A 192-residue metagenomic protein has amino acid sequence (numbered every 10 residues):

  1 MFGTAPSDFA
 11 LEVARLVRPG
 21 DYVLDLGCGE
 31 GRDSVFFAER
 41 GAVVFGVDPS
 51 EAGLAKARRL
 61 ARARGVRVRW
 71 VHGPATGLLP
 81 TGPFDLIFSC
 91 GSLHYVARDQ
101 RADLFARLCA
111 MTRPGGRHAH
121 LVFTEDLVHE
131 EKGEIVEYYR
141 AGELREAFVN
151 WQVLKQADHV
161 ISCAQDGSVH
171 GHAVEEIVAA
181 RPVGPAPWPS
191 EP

Functional and structural regions predicted by a protein language model:
M1-R18, Y22-G82, V96-D103, R107 (+1 more regions): Class I (Rossmann-like) S-adenosyl-L-methionine-dependent methyltransferase catalytic domain, capturing the SAM-binding
D85: Conserved acidic residues
F88: A conserved beta-strand element that flanks and buttresses the S-adenosyl-L-methionine
G91-S92: Short catalytic micro-motifs in class I SAM-dependent methyltransferases
A110: Short, conserved loop/helix-junction motifs that constitute active-site signature segments in enzyme catalytic cores
